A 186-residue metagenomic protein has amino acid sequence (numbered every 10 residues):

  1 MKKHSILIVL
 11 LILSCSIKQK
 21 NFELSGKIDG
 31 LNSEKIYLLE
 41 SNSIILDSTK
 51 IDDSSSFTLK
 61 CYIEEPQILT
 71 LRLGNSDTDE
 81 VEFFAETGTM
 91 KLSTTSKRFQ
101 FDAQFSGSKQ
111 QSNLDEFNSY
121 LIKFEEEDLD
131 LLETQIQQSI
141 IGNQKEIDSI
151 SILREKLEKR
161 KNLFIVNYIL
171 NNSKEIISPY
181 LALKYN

Functional and structural regions predicted by a protein language model:
H4-L13: Sec-dependent N-terminal signal peptides
C15-L163: A non-transmembrane, solvent-exposed segment enriched in polar/low-complexity residues
L157, K184-N186: A short structural micro-motif
K174-K184: Amphipathic alpha-helical repeat scaffolds of TPR domains
